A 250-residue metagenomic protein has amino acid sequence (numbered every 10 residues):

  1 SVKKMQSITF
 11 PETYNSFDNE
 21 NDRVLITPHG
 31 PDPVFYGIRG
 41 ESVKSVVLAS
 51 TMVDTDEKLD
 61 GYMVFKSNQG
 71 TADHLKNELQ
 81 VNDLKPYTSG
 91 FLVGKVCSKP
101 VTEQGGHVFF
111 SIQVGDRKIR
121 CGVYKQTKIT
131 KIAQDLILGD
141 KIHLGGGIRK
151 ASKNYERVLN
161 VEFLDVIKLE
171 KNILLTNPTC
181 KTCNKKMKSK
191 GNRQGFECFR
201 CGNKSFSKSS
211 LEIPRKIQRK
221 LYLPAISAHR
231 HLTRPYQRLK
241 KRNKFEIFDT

Functional and structural regions predicted by a protein language model:
S1-V81: Long, hydrophobic alpha/beta structural blocks
M52-E57, M63, P86-G106, L169-K181: Structural detector for short beta-strands of small beta-barrel domains
N77-D83, Q126-I132: Short alpha-helix capping/helix-loop boundary micro-motifs
S89-S98, Q134-K150, V161-L164: OB-fold and OB-like beta-barrel modules that bind single-stranded nucleic acids
V101-Q126: OB-fold (S1/OB) nucleic-acid-binding surfaces
K131, I137, S209-T250: Long, charge-rich boundary regions
G147-T179: OB-fold/S1-family single-stranded nucleic acid-binding modules
C180-C183, C198-C201: Short cysteine-rich clusters marking metal-coordination/redox-active sites
